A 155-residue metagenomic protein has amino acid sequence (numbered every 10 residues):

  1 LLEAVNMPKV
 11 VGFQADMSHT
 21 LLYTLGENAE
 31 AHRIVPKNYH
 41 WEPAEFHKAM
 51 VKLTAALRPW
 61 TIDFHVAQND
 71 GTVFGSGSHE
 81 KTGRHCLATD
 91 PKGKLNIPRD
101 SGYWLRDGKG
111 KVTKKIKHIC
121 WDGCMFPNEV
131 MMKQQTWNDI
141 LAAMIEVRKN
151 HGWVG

Functional and structural regions predicted by a protein language model:
L2-G155: Histidine-acidic metal/acid-base catalytic patches
